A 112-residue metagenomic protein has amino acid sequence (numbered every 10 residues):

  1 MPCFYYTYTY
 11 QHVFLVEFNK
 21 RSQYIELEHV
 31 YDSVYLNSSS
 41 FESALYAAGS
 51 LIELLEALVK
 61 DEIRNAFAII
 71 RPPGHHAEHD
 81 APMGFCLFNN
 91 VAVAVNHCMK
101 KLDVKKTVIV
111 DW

Functional and structural regions predicted by a protein language model:
M1-W112: HDAC/HDAC-like amidohydrolase catalytic core signature
